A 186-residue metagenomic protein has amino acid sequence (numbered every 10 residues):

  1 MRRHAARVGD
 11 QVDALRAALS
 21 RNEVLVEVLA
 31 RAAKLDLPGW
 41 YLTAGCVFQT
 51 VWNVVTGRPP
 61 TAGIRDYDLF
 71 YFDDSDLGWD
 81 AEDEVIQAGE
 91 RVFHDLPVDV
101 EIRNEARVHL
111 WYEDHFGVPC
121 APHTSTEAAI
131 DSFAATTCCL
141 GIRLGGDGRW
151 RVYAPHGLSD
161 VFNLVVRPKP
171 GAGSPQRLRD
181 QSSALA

Functional and structural regions predicted by a protein language model:
M1-A186: Catalytic cores of the polymerase beta-like nucleotidyltransferase superfamily and closely associated nucleotide
